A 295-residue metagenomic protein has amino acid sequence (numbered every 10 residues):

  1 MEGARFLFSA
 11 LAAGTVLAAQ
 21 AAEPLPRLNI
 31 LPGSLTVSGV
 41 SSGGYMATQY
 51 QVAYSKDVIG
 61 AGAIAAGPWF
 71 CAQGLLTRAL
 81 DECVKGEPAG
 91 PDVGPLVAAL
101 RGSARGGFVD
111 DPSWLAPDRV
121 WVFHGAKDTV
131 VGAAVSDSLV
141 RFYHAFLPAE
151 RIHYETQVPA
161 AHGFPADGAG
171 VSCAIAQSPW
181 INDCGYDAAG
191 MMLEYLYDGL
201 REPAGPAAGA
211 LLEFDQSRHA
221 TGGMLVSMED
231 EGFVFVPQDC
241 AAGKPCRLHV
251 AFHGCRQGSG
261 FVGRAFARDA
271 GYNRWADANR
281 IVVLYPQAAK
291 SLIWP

Functional and structural regions predicted by a protein language model:
A22-S42, V52-V58, V109-P117, Q238-K244: Gly/Ser-rich "nucleophile elbow"/oxyanion-hole loop immediately N-terminal to the catalytic nucleophile in hydrolases
L25, A72-G86, G168-G170, A174-S178 (+3 more regions): Cap/lid segment of the alpha/beta-hydrolase catalytic domain
L31-R78, G106, L200-E202: Primarily recognizes the serine-hydrolase "nucleophile elbow" in alpha/beta-hydrolase and SGNH/GDSL folds
A63, F123, H249-G254, Y285: Structural cue for short, hydrophobic secondary-structure segments
C71-L147, M192, V236, A241-A242: The feature captures the conserved acid-bearing segment of alpha/beta-hydrolase catalytic domains
C83-A104, P112, N182, Y186-A189 (+1 more regions): N-terminal cap/lid segment of alpha/beta-hydrolase-fold proteins
W121-F123, K127-T129, A134-S217, G222-M224 (+1 more regions): C-terminal catalytic histidine-bearing segment of alpha/beta-hydrolase fold enzymes
V234, K244-R256: Short beta-strand element of the alpha/beta-hydrolase
